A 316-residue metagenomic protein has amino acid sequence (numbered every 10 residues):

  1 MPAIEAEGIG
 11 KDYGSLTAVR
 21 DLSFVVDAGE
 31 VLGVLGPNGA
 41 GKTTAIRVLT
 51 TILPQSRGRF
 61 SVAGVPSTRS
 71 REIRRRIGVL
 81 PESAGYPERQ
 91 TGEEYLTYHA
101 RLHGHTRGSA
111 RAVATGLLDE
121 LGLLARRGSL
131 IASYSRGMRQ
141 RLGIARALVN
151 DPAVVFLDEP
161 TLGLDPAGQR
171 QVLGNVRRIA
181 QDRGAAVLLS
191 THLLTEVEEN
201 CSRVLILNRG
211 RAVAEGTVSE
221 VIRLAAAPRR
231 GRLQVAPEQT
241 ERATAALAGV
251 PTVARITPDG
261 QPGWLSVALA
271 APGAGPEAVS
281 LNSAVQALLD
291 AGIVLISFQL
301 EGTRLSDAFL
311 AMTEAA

Functional and structural regions predicted by a protein language model:
P2-A6, K11-R209, V213-A214: ABC transporter nucleotide-binding domains
E7-I9, I256, F298: Generic beta-strand hydrophobic packing signal
K11, F24, R232-V235, V267 (+1 more regions): Preference for bulky hydrophobic residues occupying beta-strand positions in well-ordered beta-sheet regions
A28, A125, P237, L269-G273 (+2 more regions): Non-catalytic surface loops within mature trypsin-like serine protease
L173-P272: ABC transporter nucleotide-binding domain
P272-A316: C-terminal coupling/interaction segments
